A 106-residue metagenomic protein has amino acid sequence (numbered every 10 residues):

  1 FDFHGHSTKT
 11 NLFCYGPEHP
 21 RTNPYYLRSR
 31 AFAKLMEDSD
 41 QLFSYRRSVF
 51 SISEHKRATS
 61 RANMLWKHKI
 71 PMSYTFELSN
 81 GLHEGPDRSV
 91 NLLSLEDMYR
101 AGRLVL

Functional and structural regions predicted by a protein language model:
F1-L106: Structured catalytic-domain cores with a bias toward divalent-metal coordination
